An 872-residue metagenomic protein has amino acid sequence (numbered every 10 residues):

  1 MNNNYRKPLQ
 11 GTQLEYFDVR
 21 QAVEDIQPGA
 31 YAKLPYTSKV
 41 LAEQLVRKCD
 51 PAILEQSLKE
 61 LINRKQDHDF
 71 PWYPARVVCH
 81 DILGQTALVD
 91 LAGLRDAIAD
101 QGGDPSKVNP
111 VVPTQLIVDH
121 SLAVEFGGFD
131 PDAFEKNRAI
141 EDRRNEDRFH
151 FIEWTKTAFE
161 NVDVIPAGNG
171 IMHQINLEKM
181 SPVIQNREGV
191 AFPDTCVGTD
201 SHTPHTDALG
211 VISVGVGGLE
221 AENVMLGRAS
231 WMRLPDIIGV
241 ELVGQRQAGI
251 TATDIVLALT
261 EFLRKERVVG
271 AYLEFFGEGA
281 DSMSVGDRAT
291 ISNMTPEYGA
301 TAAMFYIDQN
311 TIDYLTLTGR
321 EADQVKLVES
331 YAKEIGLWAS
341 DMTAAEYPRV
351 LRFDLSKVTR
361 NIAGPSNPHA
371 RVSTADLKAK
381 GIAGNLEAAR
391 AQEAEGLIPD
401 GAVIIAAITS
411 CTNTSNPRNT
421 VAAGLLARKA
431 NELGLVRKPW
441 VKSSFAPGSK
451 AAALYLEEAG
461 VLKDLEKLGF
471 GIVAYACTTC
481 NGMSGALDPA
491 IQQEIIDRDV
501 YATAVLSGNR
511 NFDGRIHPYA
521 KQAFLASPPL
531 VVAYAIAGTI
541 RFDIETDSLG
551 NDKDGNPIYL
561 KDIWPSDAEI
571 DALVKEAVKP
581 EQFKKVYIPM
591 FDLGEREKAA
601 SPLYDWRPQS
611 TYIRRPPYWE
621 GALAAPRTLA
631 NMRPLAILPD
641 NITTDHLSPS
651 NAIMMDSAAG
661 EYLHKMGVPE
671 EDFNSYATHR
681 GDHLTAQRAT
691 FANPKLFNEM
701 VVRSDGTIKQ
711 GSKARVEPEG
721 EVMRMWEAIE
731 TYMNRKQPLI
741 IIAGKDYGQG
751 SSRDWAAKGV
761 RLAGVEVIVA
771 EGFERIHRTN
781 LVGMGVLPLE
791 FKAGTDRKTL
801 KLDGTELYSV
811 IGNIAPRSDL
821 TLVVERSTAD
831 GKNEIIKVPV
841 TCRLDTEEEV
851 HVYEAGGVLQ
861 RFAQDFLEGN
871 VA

Functional and structural regions predicted by a protein language model:
M1-A872: Fe-S-dependent hydro-lyases/dehydratases of central metabolism
